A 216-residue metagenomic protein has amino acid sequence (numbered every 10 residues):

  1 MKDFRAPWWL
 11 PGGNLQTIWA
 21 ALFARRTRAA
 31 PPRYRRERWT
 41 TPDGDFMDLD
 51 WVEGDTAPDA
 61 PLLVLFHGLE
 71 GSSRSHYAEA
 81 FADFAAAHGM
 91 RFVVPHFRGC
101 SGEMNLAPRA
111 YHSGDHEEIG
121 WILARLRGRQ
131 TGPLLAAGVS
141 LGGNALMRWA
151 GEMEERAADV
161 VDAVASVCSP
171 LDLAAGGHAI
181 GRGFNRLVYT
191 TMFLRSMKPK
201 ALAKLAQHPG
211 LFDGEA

Functional and structural regions predicted by a protein language model:
M1-R26: N-terminal presequences and immediately downstream first alpha-helices
T17-D55: N-terminal cap/lid segment of alpha/beta-hydrolase-fold proteins
D45, R74, H112-H116: Phosphate/oxyanion-binding active-site loops and adjacent basic polyanion-contact surfaces
W51, G120-A124, L146-M153: Short, well-ordered amphipathic alpha-helices
E53-L106, W121, R125: Short, surface-exposed "cap/lid" segments of acyl-processing enzymes
A107-Y111, I180-R182: Short glycine-enriched, charge-decorated loop/helix-capping segments at active-site entrances that position
R109-R129: Alpha/beta-hydrolase active-site loop
Q130-A216: Alpha/beta-hydrolase-fold enzymes
